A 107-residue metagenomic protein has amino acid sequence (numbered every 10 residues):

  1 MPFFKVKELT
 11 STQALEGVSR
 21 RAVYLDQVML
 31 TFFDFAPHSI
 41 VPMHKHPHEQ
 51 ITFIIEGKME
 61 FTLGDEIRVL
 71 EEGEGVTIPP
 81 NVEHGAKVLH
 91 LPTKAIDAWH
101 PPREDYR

Functional and structural regions predicted by a protein language model:
M1-Q27: A short, N-terminal "cap"/entry segment at the start of jelly-roll beta-barrel domains of the cupin/DSBH fold
M29, K58-E60, I67, E83 (+1 more regions): Structural motif
T31-K45: Conserved short histidine dyad/triad with adjacent acidic residue
P42, I51, E66-R68: Short, surface-exposed secondary-structure edge patches
H44-H46, Q50, H84: Histidine-centered active-site/metal-ligand motif
H48-E49, F53-M59: Glycine- and acidic-residue-biased ligand/ion/polar-headgroup-sensing regions
E66-P80: Short acidic-glycine-tyrosine-enriched beta hairpin
P80-D105: Ligand-binding loop in jelly-roll beta-barrel domains
